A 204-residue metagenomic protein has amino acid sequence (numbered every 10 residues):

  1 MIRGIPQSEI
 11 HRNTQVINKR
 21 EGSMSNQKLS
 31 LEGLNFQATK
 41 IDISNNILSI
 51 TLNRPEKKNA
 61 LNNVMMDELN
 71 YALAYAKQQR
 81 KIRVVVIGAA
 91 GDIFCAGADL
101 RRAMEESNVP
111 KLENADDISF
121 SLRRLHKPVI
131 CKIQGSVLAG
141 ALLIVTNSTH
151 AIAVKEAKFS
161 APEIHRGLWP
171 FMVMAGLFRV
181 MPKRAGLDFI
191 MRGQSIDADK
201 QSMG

Functional and structural regions predicted by a protein language model:
G4, V16-A90: Conserved CoA-thioester-binding segment of acyl-CoA-metabolizing enzymes
I50, I87, D99, I144-T146 (+1 more regions): Hydrophobic/aromatic residues within transmembrane alpha-helices of multi-pass small-molecule transporters
K81, A89-R124: Glycine- (often His-adjacent) and acidic-residue-rich active-site loop that binds/positions the CoA thioester
R123-G204: Crotonase-fold acyl-CoA enzyme core
